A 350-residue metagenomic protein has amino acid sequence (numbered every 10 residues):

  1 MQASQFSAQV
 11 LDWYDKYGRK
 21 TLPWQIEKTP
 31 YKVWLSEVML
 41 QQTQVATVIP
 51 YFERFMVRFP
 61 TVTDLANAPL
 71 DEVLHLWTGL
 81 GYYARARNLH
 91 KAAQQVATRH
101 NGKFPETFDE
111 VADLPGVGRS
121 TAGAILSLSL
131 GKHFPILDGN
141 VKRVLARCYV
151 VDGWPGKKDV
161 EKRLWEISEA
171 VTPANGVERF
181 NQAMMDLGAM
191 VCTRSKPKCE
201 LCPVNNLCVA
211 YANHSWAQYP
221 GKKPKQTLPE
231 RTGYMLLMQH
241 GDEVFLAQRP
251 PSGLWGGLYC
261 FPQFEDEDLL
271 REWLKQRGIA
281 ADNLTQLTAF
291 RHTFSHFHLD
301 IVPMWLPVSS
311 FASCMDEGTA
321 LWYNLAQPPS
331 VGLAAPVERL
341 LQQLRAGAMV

Functional and structural regions predicted by a protein language model:
M1-K20, Q25-I26, A189-V350: Intrinsically disordered, low-complexity, charged terminal extensions of DNA damage-control enzymes
Q2-S4, A8-E200, V204-A217, I279: Catalytic cores of DNA base-excision repair glycosylases
